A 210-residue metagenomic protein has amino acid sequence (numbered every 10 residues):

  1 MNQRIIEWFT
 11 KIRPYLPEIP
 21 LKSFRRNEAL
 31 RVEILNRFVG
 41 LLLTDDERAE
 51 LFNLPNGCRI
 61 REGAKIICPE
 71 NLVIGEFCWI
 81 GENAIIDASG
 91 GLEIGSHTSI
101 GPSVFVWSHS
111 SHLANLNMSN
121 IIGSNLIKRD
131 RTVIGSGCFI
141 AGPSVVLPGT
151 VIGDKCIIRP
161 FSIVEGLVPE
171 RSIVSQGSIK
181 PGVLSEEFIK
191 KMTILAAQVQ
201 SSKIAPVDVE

Functional and structural regions predicted by a protein language model:
N2-I67, Q200, E210: Extended, small-residue-rich solenoid/repeat segments and analogous flexible loops that form exposed scaffolds
Q3-S23, M118-V146, S172, Q176-E210: C-terminal segments of enzyme domains that contribute to small-molecule binding surfaces
L41-L43, E62-I74, W79-I152, G177-I179 (+1 more regions): Flexible, glycine/small-residue-enriched loop-and-beta-strand segment within the central core of proteins
S111-H112, S162-I163, P169: Flexible glycine-rich beta->alpha loop in the catalytic core of nucleotide-sugar glycosyltransferases
T150, F161-S162: Short beta-to-alpha loop/turn elements within the nucleotide-binding domains of ABC transporters
I152-K155, L167-S172: Short conserved catalytic/interaction loops centered on acidic-Pro-aromatic/His motifs
I157-R159: A generic "structured core" feature
